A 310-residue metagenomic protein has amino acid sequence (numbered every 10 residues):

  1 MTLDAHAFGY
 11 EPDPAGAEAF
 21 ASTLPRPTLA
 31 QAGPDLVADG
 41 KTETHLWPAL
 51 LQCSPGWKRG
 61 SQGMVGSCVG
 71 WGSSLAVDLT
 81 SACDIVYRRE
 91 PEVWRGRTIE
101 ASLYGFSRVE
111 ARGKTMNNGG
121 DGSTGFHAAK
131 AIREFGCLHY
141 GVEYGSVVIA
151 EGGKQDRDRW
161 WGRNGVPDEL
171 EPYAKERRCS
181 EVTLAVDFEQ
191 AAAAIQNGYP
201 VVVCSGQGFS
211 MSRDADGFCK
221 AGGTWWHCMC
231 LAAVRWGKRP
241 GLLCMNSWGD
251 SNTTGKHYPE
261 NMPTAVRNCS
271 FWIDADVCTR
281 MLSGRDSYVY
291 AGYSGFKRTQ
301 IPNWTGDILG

Functional and structural regions predicted by a protein language model:
M1-V93, N117-C137, G141, G249 (+4 more regions): Structured alpha-helical subdomains that flank or immediately precede key functional sites
L3-D4, L75-D78, E110-M245, D250 (+1 more regions): Predominantly the structural core of cysteine protease catalytic domains
A49-Q52, S102-R108, G165-D168: Short amphipathic alpha-helical segments, especially helix-boundary/capping motifs
I85-M116: A contiguous, well-ordered beta/alpha segment that forms the leading edge of an enzyme domain
